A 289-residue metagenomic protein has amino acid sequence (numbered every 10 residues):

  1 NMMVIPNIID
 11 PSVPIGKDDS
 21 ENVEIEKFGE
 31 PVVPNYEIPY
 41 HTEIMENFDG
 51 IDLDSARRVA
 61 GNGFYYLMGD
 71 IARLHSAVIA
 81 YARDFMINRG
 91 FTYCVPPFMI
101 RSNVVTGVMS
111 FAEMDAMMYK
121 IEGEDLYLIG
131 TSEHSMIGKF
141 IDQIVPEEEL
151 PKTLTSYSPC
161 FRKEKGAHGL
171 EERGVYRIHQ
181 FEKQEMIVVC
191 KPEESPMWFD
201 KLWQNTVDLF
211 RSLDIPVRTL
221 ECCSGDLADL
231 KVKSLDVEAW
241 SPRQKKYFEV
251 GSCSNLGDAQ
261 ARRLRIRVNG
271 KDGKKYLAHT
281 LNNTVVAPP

Functional and structural regions predicted by a protein language model:
N1-P31, E46, G50: N-terminal alpha-helical targeting/anchoring segments
K27-P289: TRNA-recognition modules of translation machinery and tRNA-sensing kinases, especially anticodon-binding
